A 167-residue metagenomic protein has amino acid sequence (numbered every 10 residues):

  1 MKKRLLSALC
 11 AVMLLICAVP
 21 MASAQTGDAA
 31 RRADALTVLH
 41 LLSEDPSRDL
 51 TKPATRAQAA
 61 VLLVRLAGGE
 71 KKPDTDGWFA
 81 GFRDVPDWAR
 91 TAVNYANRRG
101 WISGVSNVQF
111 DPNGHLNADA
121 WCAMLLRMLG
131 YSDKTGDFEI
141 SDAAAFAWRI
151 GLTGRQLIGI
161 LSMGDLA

Functional and structural regions predicted by a protein language model:
K2-R31, T37-T91, R98-A120, L125-A167: Feature responds to low-complexity, polar/acidic, surface-exposed segments characteristic of secreted/exported proteins
